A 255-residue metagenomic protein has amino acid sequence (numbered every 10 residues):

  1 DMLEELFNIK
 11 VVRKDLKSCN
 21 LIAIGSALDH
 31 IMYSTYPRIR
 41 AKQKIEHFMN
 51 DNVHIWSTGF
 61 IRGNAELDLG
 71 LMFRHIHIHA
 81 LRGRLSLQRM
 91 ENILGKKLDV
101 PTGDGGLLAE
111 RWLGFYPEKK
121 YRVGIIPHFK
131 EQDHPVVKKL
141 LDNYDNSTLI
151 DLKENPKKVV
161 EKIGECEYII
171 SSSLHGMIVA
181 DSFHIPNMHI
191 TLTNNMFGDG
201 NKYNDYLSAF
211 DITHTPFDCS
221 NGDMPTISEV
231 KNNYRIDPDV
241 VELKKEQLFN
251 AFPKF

Functional and structural regions predicted by a protein language model:
D1-F255: Active-site anion-handling motifs in enzyme catalytic cores
